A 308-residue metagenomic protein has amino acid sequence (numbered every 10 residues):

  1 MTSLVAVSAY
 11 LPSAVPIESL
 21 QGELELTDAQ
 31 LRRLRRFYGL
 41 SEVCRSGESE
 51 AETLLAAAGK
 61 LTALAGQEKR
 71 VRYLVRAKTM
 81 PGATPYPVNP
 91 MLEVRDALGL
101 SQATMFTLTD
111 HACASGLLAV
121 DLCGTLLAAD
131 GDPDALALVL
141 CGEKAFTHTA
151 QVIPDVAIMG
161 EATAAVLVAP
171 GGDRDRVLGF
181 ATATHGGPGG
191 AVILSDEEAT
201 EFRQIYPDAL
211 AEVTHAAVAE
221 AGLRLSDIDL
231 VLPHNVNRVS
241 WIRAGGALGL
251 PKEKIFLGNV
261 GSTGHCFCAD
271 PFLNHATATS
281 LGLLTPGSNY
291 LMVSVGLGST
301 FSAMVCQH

Functional and structural regions predicted by a protein language model:
M1-E48, Q151-D208, E212-H215, V295 (+1 more regions): Condensing-enzyme catalytic core mediating Claisen C-C bond formation in acyl metabolism
L4, E48-H111, L223-W241, A247: Conserved beta-ketoacyl condensing-enzyme motif
D28-R32, P85-G99, A137-K144, G179 (+1 more regions): Acidic-glycine-rich active-site phosphate/pyrophosphate-binding loop
E50-A65, I205-A221, L273-A278: Short, well-ordered amphipathic alpha-helical segments that serve as non-catalytic structural scaffolds within diverse
G82-V88, S101, T109-G131, D229-H308: Claisen-condensing/thiolase-fold acyl-transfer catalytic domains that form or cleave C-C bonds in fatty acid
T109, A137-E143, V168, M292-V295: Short beta-strand segments
D130-G160: Flexible, glycine-rich active-site loops centered on histidine and acidic residues that chelate a metal or position
